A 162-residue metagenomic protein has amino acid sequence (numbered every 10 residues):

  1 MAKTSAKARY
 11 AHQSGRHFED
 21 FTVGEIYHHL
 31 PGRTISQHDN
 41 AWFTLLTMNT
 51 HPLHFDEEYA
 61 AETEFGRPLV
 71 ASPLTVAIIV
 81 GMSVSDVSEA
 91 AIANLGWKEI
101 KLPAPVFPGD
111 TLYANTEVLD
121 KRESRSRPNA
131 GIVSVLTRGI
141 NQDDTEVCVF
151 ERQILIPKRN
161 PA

Functional and structural regions predicted by a protein language model:
M1-T22, L102, V106-T111, N115-A162: HotDog/MaoC-like acyl-thioester-processing domains
A2-G96, C148, R159-A162: Hot-dog-fold acyl-thioester-processing enzymes
K98-I100: Small beta-barrel nucleic-acid-binding modules, principally OB-folds
